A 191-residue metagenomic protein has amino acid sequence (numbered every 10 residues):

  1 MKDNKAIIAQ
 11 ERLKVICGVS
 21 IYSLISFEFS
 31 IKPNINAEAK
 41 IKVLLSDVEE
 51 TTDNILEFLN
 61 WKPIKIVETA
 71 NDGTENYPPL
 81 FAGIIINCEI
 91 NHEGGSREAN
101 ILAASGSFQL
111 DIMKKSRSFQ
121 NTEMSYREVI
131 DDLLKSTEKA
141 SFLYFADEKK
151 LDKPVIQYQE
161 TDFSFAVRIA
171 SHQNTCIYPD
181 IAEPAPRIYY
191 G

Functional and structural regions predicted by a protein language model:
M1-T69, R97, L102-L110, S116-N121 (+5 more regions): Juxtamembrane "anchor/assembly" segments of surface/extracellular structural proteins
I21-E28, I85-N87, L151-K153: A broad structural signal for short, well-ordered beta-strand segments within beta-sheet-rich domains
G73-A103: Short beta-strand and beta-hairpin "edge-sheet" elements
E75, V155-Q159: Short, charged/polar micro-motifs that form catalytic or ligand-binding hotspots
C88-N91, G106-L110, D132, S136 (+2 more regions): Mid-sequence acidic-hydrophobic segments that form the walls of catalytic/ligand-binding cavities or oligomerization
E93, M124-Y126, D131-T137, S141 (+2 more regions): Extended, domain-scale alpha-helical bundle/helix-rich regions
K114-E123, L151-I156: Second-shell loop/turn segments in exported
F142-D152: Short, conserved helix/loop micro-motifs enriched in His/Cys and acidic residues
